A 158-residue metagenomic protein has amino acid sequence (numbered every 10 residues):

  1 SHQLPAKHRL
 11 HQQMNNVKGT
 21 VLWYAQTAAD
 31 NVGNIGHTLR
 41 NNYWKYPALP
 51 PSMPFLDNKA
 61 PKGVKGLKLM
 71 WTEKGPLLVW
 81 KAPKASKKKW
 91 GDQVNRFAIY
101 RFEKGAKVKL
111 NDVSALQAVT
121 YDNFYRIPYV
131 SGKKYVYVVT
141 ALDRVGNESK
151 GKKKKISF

Functional and structural regions predicted by a protein language model:
S1-F55: Substrate-binding cleft of secreted/luminal carbohydrate-active enzymes
T20, I99, V139: Hydrophobic, well-ordered secondary-structure elements that form the walls of internal hydrophobic environments
N34-G91, R144-F158: Pro/Thr/Ser/Gly-rich low-complexity, intrinsically disordered linker/stalk tracts
G63-K68, R96-A98, Y129: Extracellular/lumenal ectodomain signal focusing on beta-strand-rich modules and carbohydrate-recognition contexts
G75, V94-A98, V136: Exposed beta-strand and adjacent loop surfaces of beta-rich binding modules that mediate intermolecular recognition
P83-N111: Solvent-exposed loop/turn segments flanking beta-strands in beta-repeat/beta-sandwich domains
V113, T120-R126: Short S/T/G- and acidic-enriched coil/turn segments that sit immediately N-terminal to beta-strands in beta-sandwich
R126-S149: Beta-strand-rich modules
